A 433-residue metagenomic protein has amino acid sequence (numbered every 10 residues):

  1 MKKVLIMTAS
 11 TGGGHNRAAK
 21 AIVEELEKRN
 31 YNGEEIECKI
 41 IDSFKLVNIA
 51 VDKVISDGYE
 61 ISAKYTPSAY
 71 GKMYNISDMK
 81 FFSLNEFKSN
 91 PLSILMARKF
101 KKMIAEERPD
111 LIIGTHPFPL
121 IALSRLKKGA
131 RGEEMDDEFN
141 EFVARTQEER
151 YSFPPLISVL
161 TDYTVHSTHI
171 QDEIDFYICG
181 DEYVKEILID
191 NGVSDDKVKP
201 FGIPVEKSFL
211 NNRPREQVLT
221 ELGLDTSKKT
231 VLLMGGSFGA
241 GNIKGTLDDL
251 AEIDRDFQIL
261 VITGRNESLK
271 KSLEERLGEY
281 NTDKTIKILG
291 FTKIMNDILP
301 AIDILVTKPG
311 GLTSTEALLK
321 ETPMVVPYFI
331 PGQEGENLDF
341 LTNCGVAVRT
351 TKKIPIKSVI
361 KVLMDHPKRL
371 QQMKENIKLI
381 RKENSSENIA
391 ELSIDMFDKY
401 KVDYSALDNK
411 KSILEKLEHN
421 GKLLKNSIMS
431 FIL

Functional and structural regions predicted by a protein language model:
A21-E106: Conserved N-terminal ligand/cofactor-binding loop architecture of enzyme catalytic domains
I104, Q147-I157, S167-F176: A conserved, positively charged/aromatic
D175-T230, M234-S237: A nucleotide-sugar donor-handling region in carbohydrate enzymes
R215-Q217, L224-A301: Donor-nucleotide binding loops and adjacent catalytic segments primarily of GT-B fold Leloir glycosyltransferases
P300-P309: Acidic donor-binding loop of glycosyltransferase active sites
D303, E321-P323: A short alpha->beta transition loop at the rim of the catalytic pocket in nucleotide-sugar-dependent
T342-G345, K352-K368: C-terminal "capping" alpha-helix adjacent to the active site of nucleotide-linked donor transferases in cell-envelope
K368-L433: C-terminal amphipathic helix plus adjacent low-complexity, charged tail appended to glycosyltransferase catalytic
